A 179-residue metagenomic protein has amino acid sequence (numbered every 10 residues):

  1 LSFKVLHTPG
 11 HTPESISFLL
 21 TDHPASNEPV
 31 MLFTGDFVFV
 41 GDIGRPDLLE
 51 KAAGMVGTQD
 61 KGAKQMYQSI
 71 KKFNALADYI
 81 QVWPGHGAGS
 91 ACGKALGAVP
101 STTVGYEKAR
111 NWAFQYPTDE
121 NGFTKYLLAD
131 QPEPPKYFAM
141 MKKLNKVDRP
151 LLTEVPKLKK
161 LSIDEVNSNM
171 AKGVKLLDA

Functional and structural regions predicted by a protein language model:
L1-N27, M31-L32, V155-V166: Core dinuclear metal-dependent hydrolase active-site scaffold
L1-S2, S15, A52-G62: Aromatic/His-enriched, Gly/Pro-containing loop or helix-boundary segments that lie immediately adjacent to catalytic
T8-H11, F18, D36, M66 (+2 more regions): Divalent metal-coordination and catalytic microenvironments
H11-T12, F37, I43, G87-A88 (+1 more regions): Active-site metal-binding loops of divalent metal-dependent hydrolases
A25-N27, M31, D60-E154: Divalent-metal (often Zn2+) His-rich catalytic cores of metallo-beta-lactamase-fold enzymes
M31-F33, F39, W83, K175: Residue-level marker for buried hydrophobic side chains located in beta-strands that build the well-ordered beta-sheet
G35, G41-A53, D60: A short, charged helix-loop
L144-A179: C-terminal regulatory/interaction regions
